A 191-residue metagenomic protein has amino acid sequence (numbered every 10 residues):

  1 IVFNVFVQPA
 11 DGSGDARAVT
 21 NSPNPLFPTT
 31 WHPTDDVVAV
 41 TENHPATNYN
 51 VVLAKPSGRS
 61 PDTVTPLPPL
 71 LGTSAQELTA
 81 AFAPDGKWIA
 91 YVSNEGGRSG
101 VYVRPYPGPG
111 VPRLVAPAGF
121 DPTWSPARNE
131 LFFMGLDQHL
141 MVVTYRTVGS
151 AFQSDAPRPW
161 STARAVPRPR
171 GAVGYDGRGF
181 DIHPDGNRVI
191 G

Functional and structural regions predicted by a protein language model:
I1, S22-N43, L70-V92, R113-F132 (+1 more regions): Conserved beta-propeller blade repeats
I1-F6, T20-P25, T41-L53, G72-L78 (+3 more regions): A flexible loop/linker signature enriched in serine peptidases of the S9 family
V2, D35, N48-N50, V64-L67 (+5 more regions): A structure-centric signal for secondary-structure junctions around beta-strands
Q8-P25, A54-L78, V103-F120, P126 (+1 more regions): Multi-bladed beta-propeller domains
M134-D137, V142-F152, A156-P157, I182-G191: Hydrophobic alpha-helical membrane-insertion signals
